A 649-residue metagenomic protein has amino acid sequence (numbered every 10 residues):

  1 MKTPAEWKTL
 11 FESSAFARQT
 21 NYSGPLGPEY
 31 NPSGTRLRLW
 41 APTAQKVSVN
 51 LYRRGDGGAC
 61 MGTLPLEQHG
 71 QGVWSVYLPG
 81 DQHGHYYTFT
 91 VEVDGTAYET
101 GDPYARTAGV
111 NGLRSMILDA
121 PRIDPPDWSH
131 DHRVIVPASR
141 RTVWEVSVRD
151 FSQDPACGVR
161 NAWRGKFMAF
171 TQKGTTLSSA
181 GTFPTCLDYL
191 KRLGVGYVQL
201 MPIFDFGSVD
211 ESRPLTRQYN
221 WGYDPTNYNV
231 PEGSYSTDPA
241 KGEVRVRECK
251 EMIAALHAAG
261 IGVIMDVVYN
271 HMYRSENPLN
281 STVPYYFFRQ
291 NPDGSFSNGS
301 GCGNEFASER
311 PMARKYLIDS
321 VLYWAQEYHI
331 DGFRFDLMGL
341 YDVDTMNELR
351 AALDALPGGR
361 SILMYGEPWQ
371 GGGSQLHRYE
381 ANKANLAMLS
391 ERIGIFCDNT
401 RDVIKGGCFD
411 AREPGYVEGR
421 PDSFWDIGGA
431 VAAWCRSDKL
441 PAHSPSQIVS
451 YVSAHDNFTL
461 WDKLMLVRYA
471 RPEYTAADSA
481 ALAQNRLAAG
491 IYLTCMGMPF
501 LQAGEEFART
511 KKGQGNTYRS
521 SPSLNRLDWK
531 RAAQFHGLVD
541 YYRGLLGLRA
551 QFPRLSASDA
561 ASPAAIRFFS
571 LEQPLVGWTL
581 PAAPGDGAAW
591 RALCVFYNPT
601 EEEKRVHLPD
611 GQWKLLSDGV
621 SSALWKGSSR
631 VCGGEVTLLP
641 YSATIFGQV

Functional and structural regions predicted by a protein language model:
M1-P32, Q68-Q172: The feature marks proteins involved in alpha-glucan
Q19-G24, N485, T494-Q514, R526-L593: Glycan-recognition and catalytic regions of carbohydrate-active enzymes
E29-Q45, A565-P609: Carbohydrate-binding surface patches
L39, F89, V146, L200 (+9 more regions): Conserved, mostly hydrophobic/aromatic
A41, G84-Y87, S628-V649: C-terminal beta-strand-rich structural cap/linker in extracellular carbohydrate-active enzymes
Y52, A477, A481, L527 (+5 more regions): C-terminal accessory region downstream of the catalytic core in glycan-modifying enzymes
L118, R350-A351, A355-L356, R360-F507 (+4 more regions): Conserved alpha/beta catalytic core and glycan-binding cleft of carbohydrate-active enzymes
R149-Y328, L337-P357, L363, S374-Q375: Substrate-binding/active-site clefts of carbohydrate-active enzymes
